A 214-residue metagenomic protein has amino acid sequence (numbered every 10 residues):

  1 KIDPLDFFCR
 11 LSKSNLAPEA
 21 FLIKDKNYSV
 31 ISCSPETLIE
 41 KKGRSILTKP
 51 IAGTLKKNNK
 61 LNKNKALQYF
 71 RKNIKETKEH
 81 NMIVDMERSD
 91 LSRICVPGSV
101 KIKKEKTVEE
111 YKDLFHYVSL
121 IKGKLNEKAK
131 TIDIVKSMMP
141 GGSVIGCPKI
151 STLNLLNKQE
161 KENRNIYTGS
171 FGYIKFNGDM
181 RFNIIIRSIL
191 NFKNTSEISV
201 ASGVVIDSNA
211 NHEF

Functional and structural regions predicted by a protein language model:
K1-F214: Extended alpha-helical targeting/anchoring segments, especially N-terminal organellar/secretory targeting helices
